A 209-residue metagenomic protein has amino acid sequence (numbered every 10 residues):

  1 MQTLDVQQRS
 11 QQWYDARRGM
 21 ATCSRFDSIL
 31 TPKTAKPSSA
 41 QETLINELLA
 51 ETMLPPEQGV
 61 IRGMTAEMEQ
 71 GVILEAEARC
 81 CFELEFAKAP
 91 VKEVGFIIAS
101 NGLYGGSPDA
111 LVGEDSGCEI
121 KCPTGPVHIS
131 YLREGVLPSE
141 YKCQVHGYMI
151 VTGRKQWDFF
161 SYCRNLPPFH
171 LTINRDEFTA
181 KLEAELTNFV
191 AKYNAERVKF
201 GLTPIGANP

Functional and structural regions predicted by a protein language model:
M1-I73, G206-P209: Charged, glycine-rich intrinsically disordered N-terminal tails and low-complexity linkers that flank
G19, E134-G135, G201: Short, flexible coil/linker elements and helix-boundary hinge sites characteristic of intrinsically disordered
N46, R79, V145: Generic structural marker for isolated residues within well-ordered, non-membrane alpha-helices of soluble domains
P55-V60, A89, Y193-F200: Short secondary-structure junctions and interdomain/linker hinges
M68-V91: Acidic-basic catalytic patches of nuclease active cores, encompassing PD-(D/E)XK and other metal-cofactor nuclease
F86-P108, V112-E196: Nucleic-acid nuclease catalytic cores
F189-P209: Charged phosphate-binding loop/patch that engages nucleotide di/tri-phosphates or the phosphate backbone of nucleic
